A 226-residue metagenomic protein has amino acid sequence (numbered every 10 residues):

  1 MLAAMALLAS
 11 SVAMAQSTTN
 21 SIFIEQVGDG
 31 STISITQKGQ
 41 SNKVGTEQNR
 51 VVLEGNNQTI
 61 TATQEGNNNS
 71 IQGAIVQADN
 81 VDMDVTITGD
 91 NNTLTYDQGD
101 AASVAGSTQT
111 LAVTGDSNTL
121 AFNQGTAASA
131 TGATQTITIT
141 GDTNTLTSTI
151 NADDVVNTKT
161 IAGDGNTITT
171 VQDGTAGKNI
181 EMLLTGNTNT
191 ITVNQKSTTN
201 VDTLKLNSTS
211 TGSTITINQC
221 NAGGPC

Functional and structural regions predicted by a protein language model:
M1-Q16: Gram-negative bacterial Sec-dependent N-terminal signal peptides
Q16-C226: Low-complexity repeat regions of mature extracellularly deployed or surface/particle-associated proteins
